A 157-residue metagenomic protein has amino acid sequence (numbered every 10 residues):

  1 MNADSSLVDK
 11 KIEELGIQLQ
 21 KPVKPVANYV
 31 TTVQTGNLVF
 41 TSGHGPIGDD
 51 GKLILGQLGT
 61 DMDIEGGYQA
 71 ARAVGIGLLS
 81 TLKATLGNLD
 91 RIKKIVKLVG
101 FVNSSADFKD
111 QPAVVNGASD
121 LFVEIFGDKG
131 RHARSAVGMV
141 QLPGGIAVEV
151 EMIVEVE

Functional and structural regions predicted by a protein language model:
N2-E157: Short, polar/acidic, helix-capping and beta-turn segments at strand->helix junctions that line the mouths
